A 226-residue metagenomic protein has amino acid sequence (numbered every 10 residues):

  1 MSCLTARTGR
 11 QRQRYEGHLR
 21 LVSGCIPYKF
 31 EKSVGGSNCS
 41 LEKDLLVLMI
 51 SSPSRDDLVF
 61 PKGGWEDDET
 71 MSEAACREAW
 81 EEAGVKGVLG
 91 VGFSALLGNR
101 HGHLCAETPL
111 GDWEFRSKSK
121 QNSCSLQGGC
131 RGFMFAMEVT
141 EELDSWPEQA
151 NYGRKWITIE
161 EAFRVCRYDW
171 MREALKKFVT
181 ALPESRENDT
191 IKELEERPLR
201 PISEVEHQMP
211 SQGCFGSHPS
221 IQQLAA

Functional and structural regions predicted by a protein language model:
S2-P61: N-terminal strand-loop-strand
Y15, A174-K176, E193: Residue-level signature of transmembrane alpha-helix interfaces in integral membrane proteins
Y28-F30, K177-A181: Short beta-strand-to-coil "C-cap" segments at the C-terminal boundary of structured domains/repeats, marking
E31-K43, L97-N99, S123, L194-Q208 (+1 more regions): Intrinsically disordered, low-complexity domain-flanking/linker segments in eukaryotic proteins, enriched
I50, G213-G216: Residue-identity detector for glycine
G64-K177, E184-R186, E204-C214, Q222-A225: Unchanged
S185-L194: Intrinsically disordered, low-complexity regulatory segments enriched in Ser/Pro/Gln/Gly
